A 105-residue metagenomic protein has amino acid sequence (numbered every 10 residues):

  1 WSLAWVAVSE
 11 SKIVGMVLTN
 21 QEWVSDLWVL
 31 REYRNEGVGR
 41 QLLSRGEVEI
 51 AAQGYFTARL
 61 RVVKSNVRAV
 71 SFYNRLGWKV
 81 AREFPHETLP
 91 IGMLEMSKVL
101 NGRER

Functional and structural regions predicted by a protein language model:
W1-S2, Y55: Short, high-confidence coil segments that cap the C-terminus of an alpha-helix and link into the following beta-strand
S2-G15: Conserved beta-hairpin
V8, V24-R34, V62-V63: A short, internal acetyl-CoA/4′-phosphopantetheine-binding micro-motif in the GNAT/acyltransferase core
V17-E22: A conserved beta-strand-loop-helix scaffold within acyl/acetyltransferase catalytic domains
N35-V48, S71-R75: Conserved acetyl-CoA-binding loop-helix of GNAT-fold acetyltransferases
E36, Q53-F56: Short coil/turn segments at alpha/beta junctions that flank glycine-rich nucleotide-binding fingerprints
F56-S71, R75-R105: C-terminal "cap" of GNAT-fold acetyltransferases
